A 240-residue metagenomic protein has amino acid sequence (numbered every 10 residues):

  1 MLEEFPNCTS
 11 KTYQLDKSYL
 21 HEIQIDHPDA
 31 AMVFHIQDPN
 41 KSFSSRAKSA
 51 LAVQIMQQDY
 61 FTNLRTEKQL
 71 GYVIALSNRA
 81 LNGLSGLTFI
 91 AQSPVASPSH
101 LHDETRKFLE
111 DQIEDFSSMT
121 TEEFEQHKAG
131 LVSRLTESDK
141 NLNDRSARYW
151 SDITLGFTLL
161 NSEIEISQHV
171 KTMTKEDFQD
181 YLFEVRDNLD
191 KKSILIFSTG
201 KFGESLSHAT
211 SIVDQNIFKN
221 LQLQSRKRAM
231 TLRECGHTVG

Functional and structural regions predicted by a protein language model:
M1-Q14, L20-D26, H35-Q37, E125-G240: C-terminal regions of mature proteins
D29-A31, L84, K191: Extracytoplasmic
M32-I36, K41, S85-Q92: Short, hydrophobic beta-strand segments
S42-R46, A96-D103, E204-H208: Short, conserved charged micro-motifs
S44-M56: Active/ligand-binding-proximal structured segments within catalytic/core domains that scaffold catalytic residues
I55, D59, N63, N78-L142 (+1 more regions): M16/insulysin-pitrilysin zinc metalloprotease superfamily fold
G71-N78: A short linear hydrophobic-aromatic micro-motif
